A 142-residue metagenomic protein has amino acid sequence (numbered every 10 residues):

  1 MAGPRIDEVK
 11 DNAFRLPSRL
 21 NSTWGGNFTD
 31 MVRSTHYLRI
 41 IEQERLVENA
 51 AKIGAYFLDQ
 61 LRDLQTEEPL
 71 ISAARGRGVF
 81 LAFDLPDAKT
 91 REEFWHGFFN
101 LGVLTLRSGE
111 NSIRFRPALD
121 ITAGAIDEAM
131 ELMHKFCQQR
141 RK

Functional and structural regions predicted by a protein language model:
M1-K142: Conserved N-terminal phosphate-binding loop of PLP-dependent enzymes in the Aspartate aminotransferase
